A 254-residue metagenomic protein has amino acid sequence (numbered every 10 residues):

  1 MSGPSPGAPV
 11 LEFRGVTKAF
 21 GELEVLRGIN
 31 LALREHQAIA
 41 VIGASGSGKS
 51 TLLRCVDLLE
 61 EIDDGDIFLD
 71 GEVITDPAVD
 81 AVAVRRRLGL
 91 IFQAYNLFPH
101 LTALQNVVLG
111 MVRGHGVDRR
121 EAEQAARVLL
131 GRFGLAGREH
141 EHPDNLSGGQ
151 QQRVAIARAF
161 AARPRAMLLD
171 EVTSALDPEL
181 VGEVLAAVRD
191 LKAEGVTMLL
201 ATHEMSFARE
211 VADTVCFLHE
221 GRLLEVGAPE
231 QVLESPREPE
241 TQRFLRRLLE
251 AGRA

Functional and structural regions predicted by a protein language model:
D57: Helix-to-loop junction immediately C-terminal to a conserved catalytic motif
I74-G89, R119-R120, A193, V232-P236: ABC ATPase NBD coupling module
L101-G110: Short coil-to-helix segment of the ABC ATPase nucleotide-binding domain corresponding to the Q-loop/switch region
H142-L146, Q150: Conserved ABC ATPase signature
A161-R165: A short, proline-enriched helix->beta-strand linker immediately N-terminal to the Walker B motif in ABC-type P-loop
M167-D170: Catalytic Walker B motif of ABC-type/P-loop ATPase nucleotide-binding domains
